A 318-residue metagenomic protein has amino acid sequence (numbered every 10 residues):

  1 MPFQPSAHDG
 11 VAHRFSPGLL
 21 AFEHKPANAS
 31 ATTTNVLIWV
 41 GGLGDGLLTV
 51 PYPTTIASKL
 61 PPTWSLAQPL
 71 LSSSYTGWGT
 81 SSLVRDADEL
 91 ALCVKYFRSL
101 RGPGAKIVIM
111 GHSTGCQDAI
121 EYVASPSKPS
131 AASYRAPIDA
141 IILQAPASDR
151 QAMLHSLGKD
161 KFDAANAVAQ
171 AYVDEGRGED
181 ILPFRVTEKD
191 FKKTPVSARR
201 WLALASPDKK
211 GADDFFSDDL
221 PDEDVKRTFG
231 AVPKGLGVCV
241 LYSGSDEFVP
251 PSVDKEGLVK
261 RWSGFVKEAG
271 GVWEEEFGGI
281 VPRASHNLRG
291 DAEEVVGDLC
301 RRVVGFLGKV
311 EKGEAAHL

Functional and structural regions predicted by a protein language model:
M1-E23, L318: A domain-start/cap signature at the N-terminus of enzymes
F15-Y75, Y96: Short, surface-exposed "cap/lid" segments of acyl-processing enzymes
K25-A27, A31, L157, D163-H317: Serine-hydrolase catalytic core
W39-V40, Q144, V281: Alpha/beta-hydrolase
G42-L43, S113, A147, G244-D246: Residue-level signal for short, function-critical loop segments
L47-P51, S127, R289: Short N-terminal helix/helix-N-cap motif within the alpha/beta-hydrolase-1
G79-R101: Alpha/beta-hydrolase active-site loop
Y96-L100, A105-R177, W201-S217: Primarily recognizes the serine-hydrolase "nucleophile elbow" in alpha/beta-hydrolase and SGNH/GDSL folds
